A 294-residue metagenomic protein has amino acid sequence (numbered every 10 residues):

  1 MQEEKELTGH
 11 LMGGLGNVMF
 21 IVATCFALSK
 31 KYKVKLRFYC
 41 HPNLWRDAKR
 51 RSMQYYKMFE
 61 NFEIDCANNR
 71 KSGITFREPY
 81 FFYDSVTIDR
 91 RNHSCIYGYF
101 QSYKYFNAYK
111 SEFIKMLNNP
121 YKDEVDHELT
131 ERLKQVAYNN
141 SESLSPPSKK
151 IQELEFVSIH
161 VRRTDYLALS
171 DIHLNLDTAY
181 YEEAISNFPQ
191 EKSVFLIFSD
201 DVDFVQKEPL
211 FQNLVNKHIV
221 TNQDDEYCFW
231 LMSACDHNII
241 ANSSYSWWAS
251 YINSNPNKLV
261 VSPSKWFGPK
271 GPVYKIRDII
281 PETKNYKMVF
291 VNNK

Functional and structural regions predicted by a protein language model:
Q2-G13: Nucleotide-activated donor-dependent transferases that construct or modify glycoconjugates
K5, L44-K192, E282, V291-K294: Secretory-pathway luminal glycosyltransferase catalytic domains
L11-F20, D47-K49, S170: A short, glycine/small-residue-rich beta-strand->loop->alpha-helix junction that serves as a flexible
L15, F188-I276: Donor-binding and catalytic core of enzymes assembling or modifying cell-surface/extracellular glycoconjugates
V18-K30, Y181-S186: Histidine-anchored nucleotide/phosphate-binding helix
V34-W45: A short beta-strand-loop structural module common to alpha/beta enzyme folds
P269-K294: Leloir-type glycosyltransferase catalytic cores
